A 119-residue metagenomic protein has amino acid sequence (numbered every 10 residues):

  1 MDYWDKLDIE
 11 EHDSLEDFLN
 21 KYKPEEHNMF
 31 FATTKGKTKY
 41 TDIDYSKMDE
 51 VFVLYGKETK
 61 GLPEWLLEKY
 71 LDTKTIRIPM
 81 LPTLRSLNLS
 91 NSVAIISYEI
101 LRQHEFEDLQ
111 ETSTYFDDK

Functional and structural regions predicted by a protein language model:
M1-K119: Post-transcriptional modification and biogenesis factors for structured RNAs of the translation apparatus
